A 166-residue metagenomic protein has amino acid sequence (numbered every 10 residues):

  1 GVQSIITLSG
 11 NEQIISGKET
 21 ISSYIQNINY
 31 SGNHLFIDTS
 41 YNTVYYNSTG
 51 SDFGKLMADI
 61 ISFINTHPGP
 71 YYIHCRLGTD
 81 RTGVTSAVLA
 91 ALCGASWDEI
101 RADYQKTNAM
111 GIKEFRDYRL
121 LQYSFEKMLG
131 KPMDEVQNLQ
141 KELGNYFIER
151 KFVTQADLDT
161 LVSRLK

Functional and structural regions predicted by a protein language model:
G1-Y71, V84-K166: Cys-dependent protein tyrosine phosphatase-like superfamily
I73-C75: Hydrophobic anchor at the beta1->P-loop junction of P-loop NTPases
L77, R81-T82: Ser/Thr-glycine-rich phosphate-binding loops at phosphate-binding pockets of nucleotides, nucleotide cofactors
